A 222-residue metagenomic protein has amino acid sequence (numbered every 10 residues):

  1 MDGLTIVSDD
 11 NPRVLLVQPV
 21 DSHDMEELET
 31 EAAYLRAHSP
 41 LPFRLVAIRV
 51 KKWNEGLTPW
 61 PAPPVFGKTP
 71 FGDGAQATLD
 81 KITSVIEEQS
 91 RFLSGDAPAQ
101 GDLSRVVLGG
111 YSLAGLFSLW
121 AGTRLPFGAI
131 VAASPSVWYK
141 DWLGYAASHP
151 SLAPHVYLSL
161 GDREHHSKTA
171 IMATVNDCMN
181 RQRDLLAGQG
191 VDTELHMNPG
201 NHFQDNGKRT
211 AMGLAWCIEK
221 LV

Functional and structural regions predicted by a protein language model:
V7-A99: Serine-hydrolase catalytic machinery in alpha/beta-hydrolase-like enzymes
V17-D21, S134, L160: The conserved beta1-alpha1 loop
I48-K52, P135, G200: Active-site loop/turn elements of alpha/beta-hydrolase fold enzymes, especially the short glycine-/histidine-rich
V107-G110, A133: Short beta-strand immediately N-terminal to the catalytic nucleophile in serine-hydrolase-like folds
G109-A114, S118: Gly/Ala-rich beta-loop-alpha elbow adjacent to hydrolase catalytic centers
W120-A129: Conserved hydrolase catalytic core segment
S136-C217: The feature captures the conserved acid-bearing segment of alpha/beta-hydrolase catalytic domains
